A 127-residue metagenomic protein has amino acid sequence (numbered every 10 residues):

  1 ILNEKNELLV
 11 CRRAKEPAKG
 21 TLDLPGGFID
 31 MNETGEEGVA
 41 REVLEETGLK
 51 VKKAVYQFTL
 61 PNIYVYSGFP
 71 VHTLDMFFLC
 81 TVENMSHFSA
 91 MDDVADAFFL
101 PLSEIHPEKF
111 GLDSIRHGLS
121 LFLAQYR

Functional and structural regions predicted by a protein language model:
I1, L79-T81, F98-P101: Short, well-ordered beta-strand micro-motif
I1-D23, V51, V55, V82: N-terminal strand-loop-strand
L24-Q57: The catalytic Nudix box helix
I29, L60, V82-E83, V94 (+1 more regions): Hydrophobic pocket-lining residues within nucleotide cofactor-binding pockets
L60-H87, Y126: Active-site-adjacent beta-strand/loop module that shapes the phosphate/pyrophosphate-binding cleft
H87-R127: Nudix hydrolase/Nudix homology domain
